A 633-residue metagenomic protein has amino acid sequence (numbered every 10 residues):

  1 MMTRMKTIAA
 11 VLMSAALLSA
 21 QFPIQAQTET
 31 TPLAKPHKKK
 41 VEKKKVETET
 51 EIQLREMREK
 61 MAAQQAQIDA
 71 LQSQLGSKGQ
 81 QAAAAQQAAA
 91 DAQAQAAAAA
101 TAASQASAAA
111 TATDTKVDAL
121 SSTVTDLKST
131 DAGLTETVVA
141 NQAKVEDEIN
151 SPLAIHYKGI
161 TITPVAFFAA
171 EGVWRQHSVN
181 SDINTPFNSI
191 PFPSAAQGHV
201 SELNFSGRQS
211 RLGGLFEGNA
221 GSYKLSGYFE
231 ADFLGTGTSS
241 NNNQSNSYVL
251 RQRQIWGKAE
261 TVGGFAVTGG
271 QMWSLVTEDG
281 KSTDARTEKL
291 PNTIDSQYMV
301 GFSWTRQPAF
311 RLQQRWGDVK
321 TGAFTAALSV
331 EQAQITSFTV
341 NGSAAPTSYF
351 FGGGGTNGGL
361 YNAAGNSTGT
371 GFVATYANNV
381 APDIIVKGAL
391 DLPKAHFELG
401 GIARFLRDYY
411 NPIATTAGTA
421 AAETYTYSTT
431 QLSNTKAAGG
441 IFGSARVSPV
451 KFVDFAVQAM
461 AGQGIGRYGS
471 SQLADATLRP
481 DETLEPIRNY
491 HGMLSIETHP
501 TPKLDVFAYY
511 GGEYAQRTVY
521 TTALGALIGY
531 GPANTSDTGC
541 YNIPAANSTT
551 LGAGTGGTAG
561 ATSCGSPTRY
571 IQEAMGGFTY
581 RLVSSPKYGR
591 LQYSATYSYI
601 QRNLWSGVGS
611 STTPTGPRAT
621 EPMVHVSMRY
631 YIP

Functional and structural regions predicted by a protein language model:
M1-V11: Bacterial N-terminal signal peptides that target proteins for export
A10-A20: Bacterial N-terminal signal peptides
F22-S181: N-terminal periplasmic/intermembrane-space "pro-region" immediately following the signal or transit peptide
N150-A345, N378-H396, R446-A461, I465-R467: Outer membrane beta-barrel
T161, S206-R211, L250-Q254, T305-A309 (+6 more regions): Transmembrane beta-barrel architecture of outer-membrane proteins
S178-I183, T238-Y248, G280-T287, F338-A374 (+8 more regions): Outer-membrane beta-barrel translocator domains and adjoining extracellular loop/strand segments of Gram-negative
N379, A389-A574: Detector for outer-membrane/organellar transmembrane beta-barrel domains, recognizing the amphipathic beta-strand
A619-P633: Outer-membrane beta-barrel "beta-signal"
